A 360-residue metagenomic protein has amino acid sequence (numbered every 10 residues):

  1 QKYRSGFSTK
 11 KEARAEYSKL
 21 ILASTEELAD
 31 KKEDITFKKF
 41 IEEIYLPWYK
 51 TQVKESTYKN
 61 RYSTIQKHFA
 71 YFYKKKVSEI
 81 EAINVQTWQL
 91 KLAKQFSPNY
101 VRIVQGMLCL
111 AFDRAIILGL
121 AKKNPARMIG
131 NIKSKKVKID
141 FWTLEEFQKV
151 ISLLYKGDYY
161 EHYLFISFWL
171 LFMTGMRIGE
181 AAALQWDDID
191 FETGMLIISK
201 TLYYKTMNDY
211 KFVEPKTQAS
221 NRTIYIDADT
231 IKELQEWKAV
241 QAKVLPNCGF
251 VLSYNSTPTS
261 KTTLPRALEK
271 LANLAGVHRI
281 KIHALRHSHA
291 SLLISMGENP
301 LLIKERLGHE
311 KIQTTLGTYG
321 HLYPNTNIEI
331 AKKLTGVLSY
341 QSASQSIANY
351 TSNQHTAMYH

Functional and structural regions predicted by a protein language model:
Q1-E33, T217: Short, surface-exposed polybasic/aromatic micro-patch for ligand or macromolecular engagement
Y3-G6, E33, L46-N124, K136 (+3 more regions): N-terminal core-binding DNA-recognition domain of tyrosine site-specific recombinases/integrases
D30, T193, T206, K211-N221 (+5 more regions): C-terminal secondary-structure termini that scaffold catalytic or DNA-interacting sites
P98, R102, I117, A121-K123 (+6 more regions): Basic, Lys/Arg- and aromatic-enriched nucleic-acid-binding interface segment
S152-L164, T174, I224, A239-F250 (+3 more regions): Short, basic (Lys/Arg/His-rich) helix/loop patches that form interaction surfaces in the mid-to-C-terminal regions
D188-M195, E298-T318: Short, polar N-cap/turn motifs at the start of nucleic acid-interacting alpha helices
L202, I231, L307-K333: Catalytic-site neighborhood detector that most strongly recognizes the C-terminal catalytic loop/helix of tyrosine
